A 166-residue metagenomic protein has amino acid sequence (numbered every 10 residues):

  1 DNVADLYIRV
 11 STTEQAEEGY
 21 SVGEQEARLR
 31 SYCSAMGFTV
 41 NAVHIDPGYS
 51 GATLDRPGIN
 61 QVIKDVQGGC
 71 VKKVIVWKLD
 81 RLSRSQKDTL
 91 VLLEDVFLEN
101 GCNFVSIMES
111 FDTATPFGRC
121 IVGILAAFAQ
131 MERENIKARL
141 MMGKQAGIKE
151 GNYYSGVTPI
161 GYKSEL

Functional and structural regions predicted by a protein language model:
D1-A146: Short, structured surface patches at the beginning of a domain
E134-L166: Coupling/hinge elements of helicase-like and P-loop NTPase modules
